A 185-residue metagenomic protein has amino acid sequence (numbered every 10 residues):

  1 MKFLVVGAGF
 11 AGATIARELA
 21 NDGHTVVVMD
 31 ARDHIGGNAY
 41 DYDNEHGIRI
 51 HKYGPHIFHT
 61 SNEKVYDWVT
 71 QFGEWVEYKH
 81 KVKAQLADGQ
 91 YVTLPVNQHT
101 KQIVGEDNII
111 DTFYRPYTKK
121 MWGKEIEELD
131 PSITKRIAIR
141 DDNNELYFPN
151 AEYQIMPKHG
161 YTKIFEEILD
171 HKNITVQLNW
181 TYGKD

Functional and structural regions predicted by a protein language model:
K2-V28: N-terminal Rossmann-like FAD-binding beta1-loop-alpha1 element of flavoenzymes
A20-E45: Glycine-rich FAD pyrophosphate-binding loop
T25, R49, E74, N173-T175: Conserved beta-strand segments of alpha/beta enzyme cores
G36-G37, E45-I50, N179-D185: Central helical "cap/lid" subdomain
H46-N108: Dinucleotide-binding Rossmann-like beta1-alpha1 core, especially the glycine-rich loop that anchors the ADP
Q90-D185: Active-site/ligand-binding neighborhood in enzyme catalytic cores
